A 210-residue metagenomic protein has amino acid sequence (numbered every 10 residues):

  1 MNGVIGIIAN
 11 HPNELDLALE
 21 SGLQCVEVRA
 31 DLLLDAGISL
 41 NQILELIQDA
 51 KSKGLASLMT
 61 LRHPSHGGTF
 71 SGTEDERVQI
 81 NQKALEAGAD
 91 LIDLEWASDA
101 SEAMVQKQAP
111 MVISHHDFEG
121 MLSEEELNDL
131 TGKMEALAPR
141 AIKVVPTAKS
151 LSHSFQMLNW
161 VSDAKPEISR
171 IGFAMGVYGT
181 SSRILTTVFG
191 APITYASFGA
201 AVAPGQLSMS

Functional and structural regions predicted by a protein language model:
M1-E125: Active-site beta->alpha loop and helix N-cap motifs at the rims of alpha/beta catalytic domains
A97-S210: Catalytic alpha/beta core domains of metabolic enzymes, predominantly
